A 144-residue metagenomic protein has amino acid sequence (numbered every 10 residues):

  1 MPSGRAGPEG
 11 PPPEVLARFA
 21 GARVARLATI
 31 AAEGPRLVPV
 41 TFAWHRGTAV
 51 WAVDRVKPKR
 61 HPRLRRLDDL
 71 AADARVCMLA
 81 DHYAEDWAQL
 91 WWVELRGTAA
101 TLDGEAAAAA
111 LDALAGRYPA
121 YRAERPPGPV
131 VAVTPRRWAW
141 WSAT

Functional and structural regions predicted by a protein language model:
M1-A25: Extreme N-terminal tail/first-helix region
M1-G10, H61, Y83-T144: Charged, gly/pro-rich active-site loop segments
V15-L16, L64-L67: Short amphipathic alpha-helical segments and helix-helix/interface helices
A20-A22, G34-R36, W92, E124-P126: Short solvent-exposed loop/turn micro-motifs enriched in small/polar/acidic residues
A22-P58, M78-D81: Short beta-strand segments
D73-R75: Short coil-to-beta transition motif at edge beta-strands of beta-rich domains
